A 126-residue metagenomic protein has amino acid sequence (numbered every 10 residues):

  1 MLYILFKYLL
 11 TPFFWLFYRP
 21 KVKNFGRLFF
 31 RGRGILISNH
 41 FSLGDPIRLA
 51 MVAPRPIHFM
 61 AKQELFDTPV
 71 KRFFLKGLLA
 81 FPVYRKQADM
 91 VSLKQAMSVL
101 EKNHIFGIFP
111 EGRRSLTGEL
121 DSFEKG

Functional and structural regions predicted by a protein language model:
M1-F6: Helix-enriched interaction subdomains in cytosolic or periplasmic regions, typified by TIR/SEFIR signaling/NADase cores
K7, L16-G126: Soluble catalytic domains of membrane acyltransferases
L10: Short, basic/aromatic beta-hairpin or loop at an interaction surface
